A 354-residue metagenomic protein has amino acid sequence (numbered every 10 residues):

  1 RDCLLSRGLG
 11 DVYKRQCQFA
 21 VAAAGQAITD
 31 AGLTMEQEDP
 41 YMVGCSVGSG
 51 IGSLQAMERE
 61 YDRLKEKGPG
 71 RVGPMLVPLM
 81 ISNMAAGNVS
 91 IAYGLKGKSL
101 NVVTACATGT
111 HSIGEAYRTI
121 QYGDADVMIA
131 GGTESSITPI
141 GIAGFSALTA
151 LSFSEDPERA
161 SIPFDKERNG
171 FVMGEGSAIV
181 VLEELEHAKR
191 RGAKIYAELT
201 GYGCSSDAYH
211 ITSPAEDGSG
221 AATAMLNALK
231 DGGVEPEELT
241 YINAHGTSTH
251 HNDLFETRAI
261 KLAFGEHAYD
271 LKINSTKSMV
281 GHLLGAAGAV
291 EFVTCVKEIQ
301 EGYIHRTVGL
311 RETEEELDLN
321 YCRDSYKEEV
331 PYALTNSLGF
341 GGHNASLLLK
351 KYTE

Functional and structural regions predicted by a protein language model:
R1-Y13: Single conserved hydrophobic/aromatic residue that forms the stacking wall/gate of nucleotide- or nucleobase-binding
K14-C17, P40, P74-N83, L100-T108 (+3 more regions): Active-site nucleophile and cofactor-binding loops and adjacent substrate-binding regions of central metabolic enzymes
A20-A31, A85, S112, E183-L185 (+4 more regions): Short, well-ordered amphipathic alpha-helical segments that serve as non-catalytic structural scaffolds within diverse
A20-L33, S82-A85, S90-E134, V172-A193 (+2 more regions): Active-site-proximal alpha-helical scaffold in enzymes
A27-D39, A188-I195, M225-Y241, A263-H267: Phosphate/pyrophosphate-binding loops at sites that engage ATP/ADP/AMP, CoA/4′-phosphopantetheine, polyphosphate
S49-L100, I142, S146-A150, N252-E266: Active-site-proximal gating segment of KS-fold condensing enzymes and close homologs
G52-A56, S135-S161, G203-T223, T247-L262 (+2 more regions): Active-site-adjacent elements of ketosynthase-type condensing enzymes
D156-G232, Y241, E354: Condensing-enzyme catalytic core mediating Claisen C-C bond formation in acyl metabolism
